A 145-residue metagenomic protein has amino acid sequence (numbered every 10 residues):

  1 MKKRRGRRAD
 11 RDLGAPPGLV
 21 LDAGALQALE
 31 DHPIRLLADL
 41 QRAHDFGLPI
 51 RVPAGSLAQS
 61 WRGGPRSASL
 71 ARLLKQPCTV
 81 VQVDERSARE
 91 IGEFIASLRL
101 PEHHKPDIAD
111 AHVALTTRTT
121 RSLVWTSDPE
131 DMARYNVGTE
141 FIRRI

Functional and structural regions predicted by a protein language model:
M1-G14, D39, R118-I145: Acidic, PIN/NYN-like endoribonuclease modules and their adjacent C-terminal/linker elements
M1-V52, W61-K75: Short, well-structured N-terminal submotif of metal-dependent ribonuclease cores
K2, R7, T79-S127: Active-site neighborhoods of divalent-metal-dependent phosphate/nucleic-acid chemistry enzymes
L21-A23, A28, V52-A54, H103-D107 (+2 more regions): Histidine- and aromatic-rich ligand-binding microenvironments
A25-L26, S56, S87, V113 (+1 more regions): Alpha-helix capping/helix-boundary segments
F46-G47, Q76-P77, T119-T120, G138: Structured helix-beta-strand junction loops
Q59, E90, R134-Y135: Phosphate- and divalent-cation-binding pockets in alpha/beta enzyme and binding domains that engage nucleotide-derived
S67-A71, L98-L100, F141-R144: Short, hinge-like loop/turn segments at secondary-structure boundaries
